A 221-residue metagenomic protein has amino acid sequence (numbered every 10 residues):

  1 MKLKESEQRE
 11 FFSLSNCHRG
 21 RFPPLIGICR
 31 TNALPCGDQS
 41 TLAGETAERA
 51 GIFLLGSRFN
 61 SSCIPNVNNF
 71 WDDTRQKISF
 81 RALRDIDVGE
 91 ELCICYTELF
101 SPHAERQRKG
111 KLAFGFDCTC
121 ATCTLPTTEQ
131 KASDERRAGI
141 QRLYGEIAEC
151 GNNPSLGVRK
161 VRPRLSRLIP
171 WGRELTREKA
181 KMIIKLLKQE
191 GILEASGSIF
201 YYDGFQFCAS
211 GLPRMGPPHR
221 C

Functional and structural regions predicted by a protein language model:
M1-F70, T122: Catalytic cores of histone-lysine modification enzymes
S57, S61-D203, F207-S210: C-terminal SET catalytic tail plus cysteine-rich post-SET Zn-binding segment of SAM-dependent SET-domain
M182-I184, M215-C221: Alpha-helical repeat scaffolds
